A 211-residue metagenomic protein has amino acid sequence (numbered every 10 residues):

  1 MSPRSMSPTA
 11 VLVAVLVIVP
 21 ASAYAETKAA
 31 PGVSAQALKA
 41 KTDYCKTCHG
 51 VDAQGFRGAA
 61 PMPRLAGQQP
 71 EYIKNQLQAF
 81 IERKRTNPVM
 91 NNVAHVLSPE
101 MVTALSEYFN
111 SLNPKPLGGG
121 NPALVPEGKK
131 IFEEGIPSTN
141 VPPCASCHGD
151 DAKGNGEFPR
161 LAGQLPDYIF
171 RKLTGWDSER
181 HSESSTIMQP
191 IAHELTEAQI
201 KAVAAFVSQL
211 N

Functional and structural regions predicted by a protein language model:
M1-V11: Bacterial N-terminal signal peptides that target proteins for export
A10-P20: Bacterial N-terminal signal peptides
Y24-T42, Q54-A59, S111-P137: Electrostatic cytochrome c docking/interface patches
V33, A37-A40, Y44, Y72 (+7 more regions): Extracytoplasmic/secreted proteins, especially bacterial periplasmic and envelope-associated proteins
A35-L38, D52-E82, N91-V96, A145 (+2 more regions): Gly/Gly-Pro-rich "capping" loops immediately C-terminal to redox-active cysteine motifs in periplasmic/lumenal
D43-V51, L105, V141-D150, V203: The canonical Cys-X-X-Cys-His
H95-L117, E127, D167, H193-N211: C-terminal capping alpha-helices of c-type cytochrome domains
P116, G120-Q164: Surface-exposed interaction/gating patches
